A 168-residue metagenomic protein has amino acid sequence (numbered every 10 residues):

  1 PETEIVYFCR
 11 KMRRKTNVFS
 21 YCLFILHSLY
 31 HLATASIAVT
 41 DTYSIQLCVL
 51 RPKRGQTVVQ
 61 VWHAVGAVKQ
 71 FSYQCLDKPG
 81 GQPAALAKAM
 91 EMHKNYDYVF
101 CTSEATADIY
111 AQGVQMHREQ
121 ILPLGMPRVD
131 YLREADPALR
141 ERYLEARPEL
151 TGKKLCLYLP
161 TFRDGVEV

Functional and structural regions predicted by a protein language model:
P1, P123-V168: Conserved catalytic-core segment of nucleotide-activated headgroup transferases in glycan assembly
P1-E134: Active-site and donor-binding regions of nucleotide-sugar-utilizing enzymes
